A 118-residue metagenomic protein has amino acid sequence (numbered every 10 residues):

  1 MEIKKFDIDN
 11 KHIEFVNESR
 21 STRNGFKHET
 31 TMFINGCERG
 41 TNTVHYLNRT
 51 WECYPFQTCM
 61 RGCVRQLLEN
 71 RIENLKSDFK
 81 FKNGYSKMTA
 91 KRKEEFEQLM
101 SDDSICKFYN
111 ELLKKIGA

Functional and structural regions predicted by a protein language model:
M1-E2, K114-A118: Short intrinsically disordered terminal tails
M1-S19: Negatively charged, low-complexity tracts enriched in Asp/Glu with abundant Ser/Thr
V16-K107: Acidic, low-complexity, intrinsically disordered interaction modules
